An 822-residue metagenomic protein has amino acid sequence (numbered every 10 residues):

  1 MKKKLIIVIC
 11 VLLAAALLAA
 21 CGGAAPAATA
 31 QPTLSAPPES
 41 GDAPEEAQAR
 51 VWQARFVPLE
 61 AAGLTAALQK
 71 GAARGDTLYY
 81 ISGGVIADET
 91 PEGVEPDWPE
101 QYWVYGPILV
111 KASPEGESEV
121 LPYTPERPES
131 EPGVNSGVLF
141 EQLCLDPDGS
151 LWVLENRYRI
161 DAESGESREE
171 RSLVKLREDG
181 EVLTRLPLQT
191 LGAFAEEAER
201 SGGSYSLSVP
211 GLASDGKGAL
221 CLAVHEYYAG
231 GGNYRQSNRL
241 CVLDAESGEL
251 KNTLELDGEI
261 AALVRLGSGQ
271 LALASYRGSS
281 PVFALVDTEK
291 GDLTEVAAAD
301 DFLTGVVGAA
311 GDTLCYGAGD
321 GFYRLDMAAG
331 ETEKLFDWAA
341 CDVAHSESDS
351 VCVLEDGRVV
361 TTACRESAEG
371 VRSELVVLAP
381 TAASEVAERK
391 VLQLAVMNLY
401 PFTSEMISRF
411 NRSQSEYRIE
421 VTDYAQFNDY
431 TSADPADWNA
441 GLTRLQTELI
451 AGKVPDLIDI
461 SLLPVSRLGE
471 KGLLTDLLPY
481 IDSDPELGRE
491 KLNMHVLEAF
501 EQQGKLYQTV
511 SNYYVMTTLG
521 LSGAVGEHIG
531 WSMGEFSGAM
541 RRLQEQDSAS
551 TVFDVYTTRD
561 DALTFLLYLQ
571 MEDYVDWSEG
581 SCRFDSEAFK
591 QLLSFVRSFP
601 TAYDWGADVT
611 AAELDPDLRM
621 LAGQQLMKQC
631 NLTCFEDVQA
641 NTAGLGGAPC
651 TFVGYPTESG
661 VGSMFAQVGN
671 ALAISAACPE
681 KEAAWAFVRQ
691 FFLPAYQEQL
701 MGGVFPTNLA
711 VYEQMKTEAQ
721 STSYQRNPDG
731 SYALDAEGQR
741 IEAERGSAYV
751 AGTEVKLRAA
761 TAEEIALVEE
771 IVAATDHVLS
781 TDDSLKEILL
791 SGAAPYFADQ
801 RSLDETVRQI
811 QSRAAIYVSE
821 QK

Functional and structural regions predicted by a protein language model:
G22-Y102, V110-G116, L143, N156-Y158 (+6 more regions): Conserved N-terminal structural module of periplasmic/extracytoplasmic solute-binding proteins
P210, E226, Q446-T447, P455-D456 (+4 more regions): A structural signal for short loop-to-beta-strand junctions that line the ligand-binding cleft of periplasmic/secreted
T422-L492, L618-L621, L626-M627, A643-L645: Extracytoplasmic "Venus flytrap"/periplasmic binding protein-like
L468-L478, N493-S537, Y556-E579, A666-I674 (+1 more regions): Periplasmic solute-binding protein
L478-K491, E572-S594, G654-S663, D799: Short, solvent-exposed loop/beta-turn-alpha elements that line the ligand-binding surface or hinge of extracytoplasmic
E579-E613, Q639, A648-P656: Glycine-centered hinge/linker elements that transmit conformational signals in sensory and ligand-binding systems
T642-R726: Extracytoplasmic/periplasmic substrate-recognition and gating elements
A666, D729-A814: C-terminal capping/gating helix-and-loop segments adjacent to ligand/active sites or protein-protein/ligand interfaces
